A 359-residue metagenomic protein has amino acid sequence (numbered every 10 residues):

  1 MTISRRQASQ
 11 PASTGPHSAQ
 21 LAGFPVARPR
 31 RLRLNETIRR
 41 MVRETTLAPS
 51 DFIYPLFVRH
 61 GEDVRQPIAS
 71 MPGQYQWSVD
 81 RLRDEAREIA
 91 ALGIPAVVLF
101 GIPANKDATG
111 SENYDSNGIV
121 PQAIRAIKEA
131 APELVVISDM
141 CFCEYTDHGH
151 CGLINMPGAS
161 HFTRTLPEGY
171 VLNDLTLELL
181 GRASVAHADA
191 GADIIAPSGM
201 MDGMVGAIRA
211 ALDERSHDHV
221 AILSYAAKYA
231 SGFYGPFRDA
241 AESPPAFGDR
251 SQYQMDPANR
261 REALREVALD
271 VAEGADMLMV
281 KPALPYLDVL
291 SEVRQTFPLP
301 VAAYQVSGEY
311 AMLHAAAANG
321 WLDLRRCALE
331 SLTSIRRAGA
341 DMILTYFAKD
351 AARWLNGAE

Functional and structural regions predicted by a protein language model:
T2-R43: N-terminal amphipathic/basic leader segments beginning at the initiator methionine
I3, G23, N35, A48-I53 (+1 more regions): Alpha/beta enzyme core
